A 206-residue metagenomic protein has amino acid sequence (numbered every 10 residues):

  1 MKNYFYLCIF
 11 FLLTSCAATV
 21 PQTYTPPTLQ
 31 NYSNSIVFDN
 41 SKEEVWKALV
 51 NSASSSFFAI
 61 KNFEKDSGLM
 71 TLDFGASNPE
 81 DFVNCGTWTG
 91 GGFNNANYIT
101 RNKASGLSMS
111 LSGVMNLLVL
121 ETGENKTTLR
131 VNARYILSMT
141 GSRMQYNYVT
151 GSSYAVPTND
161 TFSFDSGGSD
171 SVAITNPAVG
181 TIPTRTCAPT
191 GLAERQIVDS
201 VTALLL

Functional and structural regions predicted by a protein language model:
K2-I9: Sec-dependent signal peptide recognition, specifically the positively charged N-region followed immediately by
L12-S15: C-terminal motif of bacterial Sec signal peptides marking the signal peptidase cleavage site
A17-L206: Ser/Thr-rich, low-complexity intrinsically disordered terminal regions
